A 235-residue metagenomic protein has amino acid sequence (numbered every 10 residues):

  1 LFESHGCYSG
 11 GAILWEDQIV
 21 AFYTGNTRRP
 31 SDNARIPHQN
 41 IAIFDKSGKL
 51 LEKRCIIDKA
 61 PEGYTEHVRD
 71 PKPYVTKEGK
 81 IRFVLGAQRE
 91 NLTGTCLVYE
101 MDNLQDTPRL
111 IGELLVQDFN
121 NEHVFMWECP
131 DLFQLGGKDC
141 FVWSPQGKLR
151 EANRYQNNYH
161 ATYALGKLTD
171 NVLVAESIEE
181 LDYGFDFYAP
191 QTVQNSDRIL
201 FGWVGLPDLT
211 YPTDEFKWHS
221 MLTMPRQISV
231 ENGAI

Functional and structural regions predicted by a protein language model:
L1-D70, Y74-H123, Q134-Y183, G202-I235: Beta-rich carbohydrate-recognition and catalytic domains
P130, F187-P190: Repeated scaffold domains used in trafficking and secretory/extracellular systems, primarily beta-propellers
P190-T192, E215: Classical nucleotidyltransferase
